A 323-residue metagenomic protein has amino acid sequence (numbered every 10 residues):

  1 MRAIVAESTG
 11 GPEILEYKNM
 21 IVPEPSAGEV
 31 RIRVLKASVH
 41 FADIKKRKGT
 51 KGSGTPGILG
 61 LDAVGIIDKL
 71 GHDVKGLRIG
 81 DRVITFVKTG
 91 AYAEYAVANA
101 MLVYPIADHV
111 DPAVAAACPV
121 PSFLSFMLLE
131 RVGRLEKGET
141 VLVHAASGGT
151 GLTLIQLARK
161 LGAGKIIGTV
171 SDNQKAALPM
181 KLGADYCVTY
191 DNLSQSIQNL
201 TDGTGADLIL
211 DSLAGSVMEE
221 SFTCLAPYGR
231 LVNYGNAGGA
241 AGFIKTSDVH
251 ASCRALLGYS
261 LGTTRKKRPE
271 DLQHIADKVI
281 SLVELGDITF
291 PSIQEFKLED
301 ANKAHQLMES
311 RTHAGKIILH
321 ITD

Functional and structural regions predicted by a protein language model:
M1, S281, L285-Q294, N302-D323: C-terminal capping/lid region of NAD(P)-dependent oxidoreductase domains
I21-V39, K48-G90: Glycine-rich beta-strand-centered segment in the early N-terminal region that forms part of a ligand/cofactor-binding
K69, R82-S147: NAD(P)H dinucleotide-binding glycine-rich loop of Rossmann-like/cofactor-binding domains, especially the beta1-alpha1
A116-D191: Mid-domain Rossmann-like dinucleotide-binding core that forms the NAD(H)/NADP(H) cofactor-binding site
A145-A146, L213, N236: NAD(P)H cofactor-binding loop motif with strongest signal on the N-terminal glycine-rich segment
R159-E220, E270-H274: Adenosine-nucleotide cofactor-binding segment
A163, V170, P179, S216-I288 (+1 more regions): Glycine-rich phosphate-binding loop and adjacent beta-alpha segment of Rossmann(oid) nucleotide-cofactor-binding
